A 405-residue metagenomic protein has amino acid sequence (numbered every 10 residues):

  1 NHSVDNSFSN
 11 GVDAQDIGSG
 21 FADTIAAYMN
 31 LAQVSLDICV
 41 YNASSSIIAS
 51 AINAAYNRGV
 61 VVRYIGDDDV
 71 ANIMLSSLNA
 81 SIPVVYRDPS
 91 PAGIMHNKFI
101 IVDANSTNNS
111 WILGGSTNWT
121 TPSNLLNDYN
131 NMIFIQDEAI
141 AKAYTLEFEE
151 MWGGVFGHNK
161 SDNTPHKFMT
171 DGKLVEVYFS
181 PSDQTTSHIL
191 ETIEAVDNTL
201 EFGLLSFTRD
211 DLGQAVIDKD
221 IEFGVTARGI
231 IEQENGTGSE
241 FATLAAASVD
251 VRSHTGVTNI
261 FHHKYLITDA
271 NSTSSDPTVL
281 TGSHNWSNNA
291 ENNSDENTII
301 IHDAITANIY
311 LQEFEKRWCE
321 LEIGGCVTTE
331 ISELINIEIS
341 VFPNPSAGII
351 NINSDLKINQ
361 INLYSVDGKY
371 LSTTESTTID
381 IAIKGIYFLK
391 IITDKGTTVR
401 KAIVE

Functional and structural regions predicted by a protein language model:
N1-R63, D68-A80, V102-A347, T377: Charged, low-complexity intrinsically disordered terminal segments
A71-S77, S81-H96: Aromatic/His-enriched, Gly/Pro-containing loop or helix-boundary segments that lie immediately adjacent to catalytic
V84-D88, N108, S274, I361: A polyampholytic, Gly/Pro-enriched intrinsically disordered region
D88-S90, H254-G256, I391: Residues embedded in well-ordered secondary-structure elements
M95, F261, L356-I358: Short, small/polar residue-rich loop motifs at catalytic or cofactor-binding pockets
F99: Internal, well-ordered alpha/beta segment that forms a basic, Gly-enriched binding/recognition surface
E333-E405: C-terminal outer-membrane/trafficking sorting elements
